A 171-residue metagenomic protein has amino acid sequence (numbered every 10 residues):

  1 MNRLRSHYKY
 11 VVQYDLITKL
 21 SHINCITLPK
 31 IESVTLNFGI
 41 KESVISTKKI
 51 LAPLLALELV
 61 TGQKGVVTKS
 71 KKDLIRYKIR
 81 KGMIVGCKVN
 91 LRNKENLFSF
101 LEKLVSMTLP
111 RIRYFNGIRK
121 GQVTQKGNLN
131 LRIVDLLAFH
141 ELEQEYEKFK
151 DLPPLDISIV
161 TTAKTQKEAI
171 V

Functional and structural regions predicted by a protein language model:
M1-V171: Ribosome-associated RNA-binding proteins
